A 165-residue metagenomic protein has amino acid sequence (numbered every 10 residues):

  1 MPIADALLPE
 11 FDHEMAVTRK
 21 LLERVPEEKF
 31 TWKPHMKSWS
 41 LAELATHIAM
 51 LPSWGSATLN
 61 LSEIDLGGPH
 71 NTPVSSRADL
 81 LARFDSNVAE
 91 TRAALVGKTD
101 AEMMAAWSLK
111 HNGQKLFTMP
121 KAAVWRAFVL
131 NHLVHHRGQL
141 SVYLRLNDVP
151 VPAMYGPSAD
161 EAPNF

Functional and structural regions predicted by a protein language model:
M1-D5, L41-A49, T91-K98: Short, mixed-charge, low-aromatic patches
I3-L8, S76-L81, L130: Active-site rim elements
L8-E23, E27-H70, K110-F165: Short, contiguous alpha-helical
A57-A101: Helix-adjacent hinge/juxtasegments
G97-N112: Acidic catalytic patch
